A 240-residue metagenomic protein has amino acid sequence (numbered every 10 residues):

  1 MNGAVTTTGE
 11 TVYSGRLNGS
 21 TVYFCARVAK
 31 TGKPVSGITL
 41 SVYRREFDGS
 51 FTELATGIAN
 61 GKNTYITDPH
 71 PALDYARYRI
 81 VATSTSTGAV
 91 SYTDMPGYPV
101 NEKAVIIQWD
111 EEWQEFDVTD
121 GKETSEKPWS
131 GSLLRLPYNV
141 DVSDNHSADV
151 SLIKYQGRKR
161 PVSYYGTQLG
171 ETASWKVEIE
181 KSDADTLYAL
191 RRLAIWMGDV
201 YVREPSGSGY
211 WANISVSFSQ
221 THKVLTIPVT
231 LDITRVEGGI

Functional and structural regions predicted by a protein language model:
M1-P34, A89-W113: Pro/Thr/Ser/Gly-rich low-complexity, intrinsically disordered linker/stalk tracts
A29-S50: Solvent-exposed loop/turn segments flanking beta-strands in beta-repeat/beta-sandwich domains
D48-E53, E126: Tryptophan-centered short beta-strand motifs
F51-K62: Solvent-exposed serine/threonine-rich low-complexity stretches and specific carbohydrate-binding patches
D68-A76: Surface-exposed, short loops/turns at beta-strand junctions within beta-sandwich domains
Y78-I80: Hydrophobic beta-strand segments within extracellular beta-sandwich modules
A82-S84: Conserved structural position at the C-terminal beta-strand of extracellular beta-sandwich adhesion modules
P96-I240: Extracellular/virion structural assembly segments
